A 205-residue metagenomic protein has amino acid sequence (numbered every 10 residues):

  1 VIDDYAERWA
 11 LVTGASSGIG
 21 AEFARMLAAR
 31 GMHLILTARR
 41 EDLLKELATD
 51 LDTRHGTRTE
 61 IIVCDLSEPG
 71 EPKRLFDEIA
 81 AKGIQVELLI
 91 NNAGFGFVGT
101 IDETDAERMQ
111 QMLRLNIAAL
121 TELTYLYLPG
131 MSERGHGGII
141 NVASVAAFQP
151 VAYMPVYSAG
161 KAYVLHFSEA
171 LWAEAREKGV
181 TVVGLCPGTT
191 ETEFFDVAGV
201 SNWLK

Functional and structural regions predicted by a protein language model:
W9, S16-S17: Conserved glycine-rich cofactor-binding loop
R30-L47: Conserved glycine-rich Rossmann-like NAD(P)H-binding loop of the short-chain dehydrogenase/reductase
E41-D42, V63-R74, A106: The beta1-alpha1 cofactor-binding region of Rossmann-like NAD(H)/NADP(H)-dependent oxidoreductases
T100-I101, D105-L113: Substrate-binding pocket helix/loop in short-chain dehydrogenase/reductase
T124, G160: Active-site helix of classical SDR
S144: Residue(s) in the substrate-gating loop at a strand-loop-helix junction that position the organic substrate next
H166, W172-K205: SDR active-site lid
